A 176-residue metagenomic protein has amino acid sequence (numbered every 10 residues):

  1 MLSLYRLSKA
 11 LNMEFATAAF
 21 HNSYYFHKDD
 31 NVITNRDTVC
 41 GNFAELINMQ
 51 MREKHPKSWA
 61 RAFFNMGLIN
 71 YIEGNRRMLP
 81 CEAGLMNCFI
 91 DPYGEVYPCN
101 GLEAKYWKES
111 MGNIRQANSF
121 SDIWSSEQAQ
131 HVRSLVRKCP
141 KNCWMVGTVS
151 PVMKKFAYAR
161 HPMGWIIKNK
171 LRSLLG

Functional and structural regions predicted by a protein language model:
M1-N87, D91-P92, V96-Y97, L102-G112 (+2 more regions): Radical SAM enzyme [4Fe-4S]-AdoMet core and its adjacent flexible, acidic and glycine-rich loops/tails across
M78, E95-G176: Flexible mid-to-C-terminal extensions adjoining Fe-S/redox cofactors in radical SAM and related proteins
